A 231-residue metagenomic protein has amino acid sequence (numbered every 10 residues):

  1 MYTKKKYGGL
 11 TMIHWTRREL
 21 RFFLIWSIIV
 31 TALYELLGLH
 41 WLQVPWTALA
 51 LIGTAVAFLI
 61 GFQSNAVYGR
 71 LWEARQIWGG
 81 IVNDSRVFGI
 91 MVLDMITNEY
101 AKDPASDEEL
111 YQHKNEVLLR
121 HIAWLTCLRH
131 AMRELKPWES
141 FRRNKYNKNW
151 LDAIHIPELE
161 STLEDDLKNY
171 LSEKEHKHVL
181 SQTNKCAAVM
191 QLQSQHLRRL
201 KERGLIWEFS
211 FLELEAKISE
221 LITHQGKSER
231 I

Functional and structural regions predicted by a protein language model:
M1, K185-L200, L214-G226: Hydrophobic alpha-helical transmembrane segments
M1-S85, D94-K102: N-terminal juxtamembrane/topogenic regions of multi-pass membrane proteins
Y2-H14, F209, A216-I231: Membrane-interface, cytosolic juxtamembrane amphipathic helix immediately N-terminal to a transmembrane helix, enriched
M12-R17, R21, Q43-T47, G69-E73 (+3 more regions): Non-transmembrane, amphipathic alpha-helical segments
Y68, L128, S228: Residue-level signature of catalytic and energy-coupling elements of molecular machines, predominantly ATP/GTP-dependent
S85-F88, H121, I218-L221, Q225: Alpha-helical transition-metal enzyme core signature, strongest for iron centers
L93, T97-R203: Long amphipathic alpha-helical segments that form oligomerization/scaffold cores
